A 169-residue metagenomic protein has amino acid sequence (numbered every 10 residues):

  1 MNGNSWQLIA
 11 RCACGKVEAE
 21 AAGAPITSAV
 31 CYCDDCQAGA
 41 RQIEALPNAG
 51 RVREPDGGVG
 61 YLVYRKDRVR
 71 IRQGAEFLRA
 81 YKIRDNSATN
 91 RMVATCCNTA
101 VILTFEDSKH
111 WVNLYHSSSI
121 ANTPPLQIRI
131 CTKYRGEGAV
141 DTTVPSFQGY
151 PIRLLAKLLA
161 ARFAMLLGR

Functional and structural regions predicted by a protein language model:
M1-R11, V17-R169: A short Gly-Trp-Pro
